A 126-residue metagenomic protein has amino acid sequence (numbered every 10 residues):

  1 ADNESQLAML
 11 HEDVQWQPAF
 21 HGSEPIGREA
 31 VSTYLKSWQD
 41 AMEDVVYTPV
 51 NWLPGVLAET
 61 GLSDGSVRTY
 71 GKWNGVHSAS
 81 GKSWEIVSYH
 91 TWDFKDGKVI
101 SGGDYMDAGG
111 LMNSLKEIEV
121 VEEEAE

Functional and structural regions predicted by a protein language model:
N3-G65: A solvent-exposed, acidic/Ser-Thr-rich amphipathic alpha-helical stretch
Q6, D64, W92-V99: Short, solvent-exposed coil/turn segments at beta-strand boundaries
L10, P18, G71-G75, H90 (+1 more regions): Short beta-strand segments enriched in hydrophobic/aromatic residues within well-folded beta-rich domains
Q15, R68, I100-S101: General beta-strand recognition
V31, Y47-T48, S66-Y70, K82 (+1 more regions): Carbohydrate-interacting regions of secretory-pathway proteins
Y70-D96: Exposed beta-sheet edge and beta->alpha loop/turn motif
I100-E126: Low-complexity, intrinsically disordered terminal/linker segments enriched in charged and Gly/Pro repeats
